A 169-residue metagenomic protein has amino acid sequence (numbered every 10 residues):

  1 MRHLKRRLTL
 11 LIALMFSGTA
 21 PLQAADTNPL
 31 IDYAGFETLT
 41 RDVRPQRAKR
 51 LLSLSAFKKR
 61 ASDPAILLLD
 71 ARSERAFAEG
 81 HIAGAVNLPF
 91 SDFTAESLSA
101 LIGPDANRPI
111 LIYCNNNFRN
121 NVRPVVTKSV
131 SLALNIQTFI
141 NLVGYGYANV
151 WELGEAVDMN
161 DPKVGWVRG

Functional and structural regions predicted by a protein language model:
R2-R7, L22-R50, E79-I82, V86 (+1 more regions): Rhodanese-like catalytic fold shared by cysteine-dependent sulfurtransferases and DSP/PTP-type phosphatases
T9-T19: Bacterial N-terminal signal peptides
A24, L54, L68: Electropositive, surface-exposed helix/loop patches at the edges of structured domains that serve as adaptable
Q46-R60: A short, well-structured juxtamembrane/interface segment
K59-D63, G103-A106: Flexible, charged surface loops at secondary-structure boundaries
L67-R72, A85-L88: Short hydrophobic beta-strand that contains or immediately precedes a catalytic carboxylate
S73-E79: Helix-enriched interaction subdomains in cytosolic or periplasmic regions, typified by TIR/SEFIR signaling/NADase cores
